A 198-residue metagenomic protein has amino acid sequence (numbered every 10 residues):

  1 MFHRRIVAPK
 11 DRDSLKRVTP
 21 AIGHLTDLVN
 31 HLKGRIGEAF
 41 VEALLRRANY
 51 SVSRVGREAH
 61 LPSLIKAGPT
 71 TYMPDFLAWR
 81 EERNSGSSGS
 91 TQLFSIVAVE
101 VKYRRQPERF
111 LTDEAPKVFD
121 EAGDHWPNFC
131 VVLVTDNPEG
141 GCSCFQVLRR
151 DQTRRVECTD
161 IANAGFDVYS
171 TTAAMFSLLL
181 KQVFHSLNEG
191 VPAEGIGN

Functional and structural regions predicted by a protein language model:
F2-P9: Compositionally biased P/S/T/G-rich terminal and signal peptide-adjacent segments that lie outside catalytic cores
P9-G68: Acidic-basic catalytic patches of nuclease active cores, encompassing PD-(D/E)XK and other metal-cofactor nuclease
L45, D75-S85, F94-Q106: Conserved catalytic cores of phosphodiester-cleaving nucleases, focusing on short active-site segments
L64-K66, N84-T91: Intrinsically disordered, low-complexity Ser/Thr- and acidic-rich flexible linkers and loops, especially at boundaries
Y72: Beta-rich catalytic cores
G89-V156: Catalytic cores of nucleic-acid endonucleases
N128-N198: Domain-level recognition of nuclease-like catalytic cores that cleave nucleotide substrates
